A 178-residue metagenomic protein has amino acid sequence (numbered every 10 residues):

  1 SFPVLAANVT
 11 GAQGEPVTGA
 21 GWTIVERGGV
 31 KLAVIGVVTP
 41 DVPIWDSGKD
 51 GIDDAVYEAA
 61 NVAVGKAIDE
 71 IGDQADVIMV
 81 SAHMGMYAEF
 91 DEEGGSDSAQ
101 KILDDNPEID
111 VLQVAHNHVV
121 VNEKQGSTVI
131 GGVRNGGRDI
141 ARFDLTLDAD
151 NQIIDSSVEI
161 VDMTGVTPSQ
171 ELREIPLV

Functional and structural regions predicted by a protein language model:
S1-E174: Acidic, metal/ion-coordinating pockets
